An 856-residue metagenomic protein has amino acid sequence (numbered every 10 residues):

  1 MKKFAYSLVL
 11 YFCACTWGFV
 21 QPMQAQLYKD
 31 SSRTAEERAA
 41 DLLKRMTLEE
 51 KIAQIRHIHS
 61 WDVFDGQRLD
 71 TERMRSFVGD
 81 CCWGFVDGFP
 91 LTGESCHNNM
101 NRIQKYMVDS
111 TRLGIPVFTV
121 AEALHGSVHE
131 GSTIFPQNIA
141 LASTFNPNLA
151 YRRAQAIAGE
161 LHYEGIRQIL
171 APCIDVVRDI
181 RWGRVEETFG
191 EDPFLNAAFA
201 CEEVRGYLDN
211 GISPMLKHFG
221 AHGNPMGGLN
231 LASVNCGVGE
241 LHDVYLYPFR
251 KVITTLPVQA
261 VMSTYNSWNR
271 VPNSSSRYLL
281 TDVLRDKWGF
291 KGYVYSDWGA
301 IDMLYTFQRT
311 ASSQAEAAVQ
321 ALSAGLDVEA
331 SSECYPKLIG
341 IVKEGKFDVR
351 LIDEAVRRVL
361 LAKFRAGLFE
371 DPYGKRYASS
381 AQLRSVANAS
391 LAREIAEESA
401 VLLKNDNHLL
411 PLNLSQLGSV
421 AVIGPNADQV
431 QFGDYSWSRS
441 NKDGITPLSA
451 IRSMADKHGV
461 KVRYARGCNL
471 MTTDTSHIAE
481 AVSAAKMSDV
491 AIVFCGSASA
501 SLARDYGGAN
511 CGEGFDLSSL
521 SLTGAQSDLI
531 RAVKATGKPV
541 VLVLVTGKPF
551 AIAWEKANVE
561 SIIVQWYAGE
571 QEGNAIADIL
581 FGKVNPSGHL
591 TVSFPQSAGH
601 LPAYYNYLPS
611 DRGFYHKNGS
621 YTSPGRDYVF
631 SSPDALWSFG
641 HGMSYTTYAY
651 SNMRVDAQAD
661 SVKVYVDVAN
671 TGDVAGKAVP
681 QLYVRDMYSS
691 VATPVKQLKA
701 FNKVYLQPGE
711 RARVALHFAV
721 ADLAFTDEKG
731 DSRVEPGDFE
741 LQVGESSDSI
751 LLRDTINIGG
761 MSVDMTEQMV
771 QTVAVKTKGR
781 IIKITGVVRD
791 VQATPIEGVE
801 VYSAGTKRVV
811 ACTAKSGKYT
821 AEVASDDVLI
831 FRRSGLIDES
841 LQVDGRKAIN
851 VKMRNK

Functional and structural regions predicted by a protein language model:
M1-L27: Bacterial Sec-dependent N-terminal signal peptides
P22-A724, E735-V743, S747: Glycoside hydrolase catalytic-domain context in secreted enzymes
F739, G760, I837-I849: Structured interaction patches on ligand/partner-binding surfaces of diverse proteins
M765-M769, V843-K856: Extracellular beta-sheet/turn segments enriched in Thr/Pro/Gly and aliphatic residues
T785-I796: Structural motif
T794, T820-D827, V843-D844: Short Pro-Gly-centered beta-turn/loop motif in secreted/extracellular proteins
A804-T806, I830-Q842: A short, solvent-exposed loop/turn motif at the edges and junctions of modular extracellular/periplasmic domains
K807-K818: Short, acidic Ser/Thr/Gly-rich low-complexity loop/linker segments typical of extracellular and cell-surface proteins
